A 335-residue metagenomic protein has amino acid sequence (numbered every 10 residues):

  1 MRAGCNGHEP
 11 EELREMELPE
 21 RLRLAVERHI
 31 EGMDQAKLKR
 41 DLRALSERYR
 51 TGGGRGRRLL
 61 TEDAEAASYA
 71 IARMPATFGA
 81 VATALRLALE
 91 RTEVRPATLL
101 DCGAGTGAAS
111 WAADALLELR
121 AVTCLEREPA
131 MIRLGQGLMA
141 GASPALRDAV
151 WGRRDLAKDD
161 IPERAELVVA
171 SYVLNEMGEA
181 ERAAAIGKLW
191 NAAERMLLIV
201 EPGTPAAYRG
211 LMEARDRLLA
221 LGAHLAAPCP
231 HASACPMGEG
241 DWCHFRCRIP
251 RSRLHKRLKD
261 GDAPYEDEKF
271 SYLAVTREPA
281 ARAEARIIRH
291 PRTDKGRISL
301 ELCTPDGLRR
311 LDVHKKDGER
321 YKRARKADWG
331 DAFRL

Functional and structural regions predicted by a protein language model:
R2-G56: N-terminal auxiliary segments of SAM/dcSAM-dependent transferases
R57-T83: Class I SAM-dependent methyltransferase Rossmann-like catalytic core, especially the SAM/SAH-binding loop
R95-G105: Conserved class I S-adenosyl-L-methionine
T106-E118: Conserved SAM-binding loop of SAM-dependent methyltransferases across substrates and taxa, primarily the Class I
E128: Conserved SAM/SAH-binding beta-strand->alpha-helix loop
E166-A180: A short SAM/SAH-binding and catalytic strip from SAM-dependent methyltransferases
A193-G203: Conserved beta-strand signature within the Rossmann-like core of class I S-adenosyl-L-methionine
R257-L335: C-terminal lobe and adjacent flexible extensions of AdoMet/dcAdoMet transferase-like proteins
